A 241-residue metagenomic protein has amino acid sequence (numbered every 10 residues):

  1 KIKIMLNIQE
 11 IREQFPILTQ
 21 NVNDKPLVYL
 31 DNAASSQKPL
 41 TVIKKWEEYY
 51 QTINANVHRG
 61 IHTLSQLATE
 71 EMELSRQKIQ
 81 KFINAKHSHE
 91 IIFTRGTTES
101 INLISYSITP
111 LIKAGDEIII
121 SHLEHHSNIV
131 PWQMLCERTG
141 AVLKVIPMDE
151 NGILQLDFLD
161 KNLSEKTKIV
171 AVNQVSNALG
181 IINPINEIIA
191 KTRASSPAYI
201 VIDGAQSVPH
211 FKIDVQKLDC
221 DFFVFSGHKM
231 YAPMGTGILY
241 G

Functional and structural regions predicted by a protein language model:
I4-G241: Pyridoxal 5′-phosphate
